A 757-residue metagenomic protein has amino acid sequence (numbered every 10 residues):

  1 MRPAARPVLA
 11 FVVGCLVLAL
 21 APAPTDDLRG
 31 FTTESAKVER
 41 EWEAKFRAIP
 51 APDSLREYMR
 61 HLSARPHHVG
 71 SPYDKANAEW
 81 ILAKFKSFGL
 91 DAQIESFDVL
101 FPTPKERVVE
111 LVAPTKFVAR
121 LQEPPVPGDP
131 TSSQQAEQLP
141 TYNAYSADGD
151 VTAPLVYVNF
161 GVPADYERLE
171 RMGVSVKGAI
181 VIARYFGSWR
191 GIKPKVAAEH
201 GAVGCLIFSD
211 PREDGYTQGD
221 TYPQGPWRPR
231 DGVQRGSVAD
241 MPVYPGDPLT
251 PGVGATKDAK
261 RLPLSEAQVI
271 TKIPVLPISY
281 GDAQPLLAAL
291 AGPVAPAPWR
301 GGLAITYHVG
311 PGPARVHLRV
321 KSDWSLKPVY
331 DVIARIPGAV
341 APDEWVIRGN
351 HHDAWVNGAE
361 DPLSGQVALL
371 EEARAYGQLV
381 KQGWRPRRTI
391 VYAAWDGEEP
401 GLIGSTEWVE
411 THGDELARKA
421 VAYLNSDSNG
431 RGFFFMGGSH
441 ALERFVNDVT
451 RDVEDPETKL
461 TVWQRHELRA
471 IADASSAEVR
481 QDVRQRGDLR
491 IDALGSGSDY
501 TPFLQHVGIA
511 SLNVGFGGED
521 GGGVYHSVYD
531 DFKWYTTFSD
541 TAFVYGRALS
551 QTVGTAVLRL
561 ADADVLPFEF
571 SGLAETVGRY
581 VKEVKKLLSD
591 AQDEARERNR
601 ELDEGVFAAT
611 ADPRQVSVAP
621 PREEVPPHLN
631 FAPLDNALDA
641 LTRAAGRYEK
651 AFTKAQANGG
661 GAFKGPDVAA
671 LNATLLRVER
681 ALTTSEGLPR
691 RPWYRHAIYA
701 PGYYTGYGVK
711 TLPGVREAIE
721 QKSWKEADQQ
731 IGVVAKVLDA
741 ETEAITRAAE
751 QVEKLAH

Functional and structural regions predicted by a protein language model:
L9-A19: Bacterial N-terminal signal peptides
P24-E41, R60-S175, P211-R212, P223-P245: Noncatalytic luminal/extracellular "stalk/propeptide" segments of secretory-pathway proteins
E41-I49, S63-P72, T141-S146, Y157 (+12 more regions): Second-shell loop/turn segments in exported
I49, V118, R228-V294, A341 (+6 more regions): Metal-dependent peptidase/peptidase-like ectodomains
S133-R168, V243-E360, R374, Q378-Q382: Soluble metallo-hydrolase cores and metallopeptidase-like ectodomains found primarily in the secretory/periplasmic
P154-W227, A339-W345, W355, E360 (+3 more regions): A conserved hydrophobic secondary-structure block that centers on an alpha-helix together with its immediately flanking
P211, V332, R348-L402, V553-A556: Alpha-helical metal-binding/catalytic segments enriched in His/Glu/Asp
A657-H757: C-terminal amphipathic alpha-helical interaction region
